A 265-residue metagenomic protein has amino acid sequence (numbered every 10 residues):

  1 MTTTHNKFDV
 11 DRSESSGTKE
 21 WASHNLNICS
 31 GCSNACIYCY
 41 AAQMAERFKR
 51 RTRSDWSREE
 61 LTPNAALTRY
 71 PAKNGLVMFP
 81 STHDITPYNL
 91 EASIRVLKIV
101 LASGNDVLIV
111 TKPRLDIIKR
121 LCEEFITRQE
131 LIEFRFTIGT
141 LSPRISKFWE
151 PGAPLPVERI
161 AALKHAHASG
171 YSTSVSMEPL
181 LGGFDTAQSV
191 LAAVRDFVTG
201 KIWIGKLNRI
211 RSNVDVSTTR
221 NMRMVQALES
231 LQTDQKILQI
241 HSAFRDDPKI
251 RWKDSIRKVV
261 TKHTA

Functional and structural regions predicted by a protein language model:
M1-L76: N-terminal [4Fe-4S]-dependent radical SAM core
S30, K112, D254: Conserved residues at beta->alpha junctions
N34, R47, T52, N64 (+4 more regions): Residues in flexible loops and secondary-structure boundaries
Y38, V214-S217, H263-A265: Short aromatic-enriched loop/helix-cap "lid" or pocket-rim segments at secondary-structure transitions that line
T62-Q239: Conserved AdoMet/S-adenosylmethionine-binding subsite of the radical SAM
Q235-A265: C-terminal accessory regions of radical SAM enzymes
